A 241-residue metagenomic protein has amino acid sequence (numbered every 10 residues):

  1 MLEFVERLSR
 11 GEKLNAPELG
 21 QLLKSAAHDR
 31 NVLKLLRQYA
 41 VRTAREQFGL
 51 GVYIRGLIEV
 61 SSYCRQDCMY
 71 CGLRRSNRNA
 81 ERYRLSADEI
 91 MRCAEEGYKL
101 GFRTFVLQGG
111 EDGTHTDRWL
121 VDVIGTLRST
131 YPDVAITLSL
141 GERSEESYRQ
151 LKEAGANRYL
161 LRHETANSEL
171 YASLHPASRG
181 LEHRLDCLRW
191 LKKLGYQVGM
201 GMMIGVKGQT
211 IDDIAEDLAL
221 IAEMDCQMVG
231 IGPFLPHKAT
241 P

Functional and structural regions predicted by a protein language model:
M1-Q66: Flexible, acidic/Gly-rich N-terminal and inter-domain linker regions that tether and position cofactor-handling modules
G11, A40, C68, L107 (+3 more regions): Conserved, mostly hydrophobic/aromatic
L23, R55-I58, R78-E81, V106-D117 (+2 more regions): Glycine-rich, proline-tolerant flexible connector loops at the mouths of alpha/beta enzymes
E46-V52, G101-R103, Y131-I136, G155-N157 (+2 more regions): Short, well-ordered coil/turn segments that N-cap beta-strands
V52-E89: Canonical Radical SAM [4Fe-4S] cluster-binding loop centered on the CxxxCxxC motif and its immediate flanking residues
R78-M91, G113-R158, H163-T165, A177-R179 (+2 more regions): Canonical radical SAM enzyme core domain
R92-G110: Short Fe-S-cluster ligation motifs
Y131, R158, H163, E182-T240: Conserved C-terminal portion of the radical SAM core fold that forms the substrate/S-adenosylmethionine-binding
